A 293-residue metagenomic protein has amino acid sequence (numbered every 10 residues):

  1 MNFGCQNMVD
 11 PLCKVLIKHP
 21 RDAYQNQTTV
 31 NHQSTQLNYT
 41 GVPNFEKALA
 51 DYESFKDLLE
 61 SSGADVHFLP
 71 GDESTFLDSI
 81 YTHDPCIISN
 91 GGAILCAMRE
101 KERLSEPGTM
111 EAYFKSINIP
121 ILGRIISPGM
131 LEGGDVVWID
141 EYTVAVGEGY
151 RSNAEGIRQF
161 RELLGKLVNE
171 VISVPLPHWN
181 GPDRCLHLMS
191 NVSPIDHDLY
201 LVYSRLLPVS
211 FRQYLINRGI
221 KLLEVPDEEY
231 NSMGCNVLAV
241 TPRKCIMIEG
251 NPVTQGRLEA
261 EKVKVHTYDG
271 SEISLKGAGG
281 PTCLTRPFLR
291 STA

Functional and structural regions predicted by a protein language model:
M1-A293: The feature marks the mature, well-folded catalytic cores of soluble enzymes
